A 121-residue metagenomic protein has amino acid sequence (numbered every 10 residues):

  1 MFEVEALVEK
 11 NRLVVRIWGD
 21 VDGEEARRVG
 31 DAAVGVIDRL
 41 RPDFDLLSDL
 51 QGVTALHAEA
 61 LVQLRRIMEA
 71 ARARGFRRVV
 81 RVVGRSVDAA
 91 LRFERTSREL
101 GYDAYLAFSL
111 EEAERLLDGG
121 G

Functional and structural regions predicted by a protein language model:
M1-G121: Amphipathic, Lys/Arg-enriched alpha-helical "gate/interface" segment within cytosolic domains that mediates
